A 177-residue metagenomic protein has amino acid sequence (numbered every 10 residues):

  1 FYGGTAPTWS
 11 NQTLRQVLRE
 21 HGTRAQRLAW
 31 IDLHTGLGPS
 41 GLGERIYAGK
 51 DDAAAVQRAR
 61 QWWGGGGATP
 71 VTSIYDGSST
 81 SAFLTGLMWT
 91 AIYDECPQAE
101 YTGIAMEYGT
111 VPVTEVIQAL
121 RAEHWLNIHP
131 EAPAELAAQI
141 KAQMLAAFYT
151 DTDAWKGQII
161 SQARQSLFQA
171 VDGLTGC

Functional and structural regions predicted by a protein language model:
F1-C177: C-terminal accessory segments enriched in acidic
